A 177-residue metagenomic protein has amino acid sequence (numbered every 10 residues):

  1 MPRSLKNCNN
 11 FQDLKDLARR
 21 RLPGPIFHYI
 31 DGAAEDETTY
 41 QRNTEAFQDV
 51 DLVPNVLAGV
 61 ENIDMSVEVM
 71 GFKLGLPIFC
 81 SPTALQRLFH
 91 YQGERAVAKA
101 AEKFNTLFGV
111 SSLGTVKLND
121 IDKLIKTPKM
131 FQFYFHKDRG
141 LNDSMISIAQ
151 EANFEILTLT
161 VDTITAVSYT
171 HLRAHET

Functional and structural regions predicted by a protein language model:
P2-G71: An N-cap/entry alpha-helix motif that binds or orients negatively charged groups
P23, C80, A101, L159: Conserved, mostly hydrophobic/aromatic
I78-S81, F108-V110, K129-F131, L157: Hydrophobic faces of well-ordered beta-strands that scaffold small-molecule active sites in alpha/beta enzyme cores
A84, G114, F135-K137, T163-T165: Active-site-proximal loop/turn and secondary-structure-junction residues that shape catalytic pockets, frequently
N119-K126: Acidic (Asp/Glu)-rich catalytic clusters
G140-E155, T160: Internal gly/pro-rich beta-alpha loop/helix module that stabilizes soluble enzyme cofactors or their anionic handles
T170-T177: Conserved small/polar residues in nucleotide/adenosyl-binding loops
